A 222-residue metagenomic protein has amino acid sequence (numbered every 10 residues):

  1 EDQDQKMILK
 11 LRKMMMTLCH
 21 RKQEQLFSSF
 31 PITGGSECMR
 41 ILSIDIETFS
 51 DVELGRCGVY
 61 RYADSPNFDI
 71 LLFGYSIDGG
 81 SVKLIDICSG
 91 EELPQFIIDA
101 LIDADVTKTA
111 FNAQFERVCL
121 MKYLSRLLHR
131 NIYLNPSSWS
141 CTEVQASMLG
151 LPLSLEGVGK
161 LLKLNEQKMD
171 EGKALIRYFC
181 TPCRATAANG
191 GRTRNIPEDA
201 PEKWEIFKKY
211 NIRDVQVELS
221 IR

Functional and structural regions predicted by a protein language model:
E1-E24: C-terminal capping/extension of enzyme domains
Q5, M16-T17, E37, K108 (+1 more regions): Short N-terminal alpha-helical targeting/association segments
F27-F30: Aromatic (phenylalanine/tyrosine) cluster motif
I32-T33, E53-R56, D170, A188-N189: Intrinsically disordered, low-complexity segments enriched in small/polar residues
G34-F68: Entry/capping segment at the start of metal-dependent catalytic domains with acidic active-site entry clusters
F68-I70, G74-Y75, G79-R222: Active-site-proximal helix-loop-helix substrate-binding element of RNase H-like nuclease domains
